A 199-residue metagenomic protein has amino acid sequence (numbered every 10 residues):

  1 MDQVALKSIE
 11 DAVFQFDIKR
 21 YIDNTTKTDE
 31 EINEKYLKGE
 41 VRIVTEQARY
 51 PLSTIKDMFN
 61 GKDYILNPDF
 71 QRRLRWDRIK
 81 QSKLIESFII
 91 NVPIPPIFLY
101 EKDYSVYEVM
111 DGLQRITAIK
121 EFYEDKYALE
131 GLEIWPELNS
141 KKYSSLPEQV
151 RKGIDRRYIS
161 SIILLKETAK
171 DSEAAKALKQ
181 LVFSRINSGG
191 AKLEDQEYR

Functional and structural regions predicted by a protein language model:
M1, I32-N33: N-terminal non-globular leader segments, chiefly Sec-dependent signal peptides
D2-E10, Q15-N24, K38-A48, T54 (+1 more regions): Basic- and aromatic-enriched surface patches that contact anionic nucleotides/nucleic acids
T26-T28: Core of folded catalytic or high-affinity ligand/protein-binding domains in predominantly eukaryotic proteins
K56-M58: Long, contiguous, compositionally biased segments that the model treats as domain-scale units
G61-P68: A short, surface-exposed helix-loop junction/capping segment
